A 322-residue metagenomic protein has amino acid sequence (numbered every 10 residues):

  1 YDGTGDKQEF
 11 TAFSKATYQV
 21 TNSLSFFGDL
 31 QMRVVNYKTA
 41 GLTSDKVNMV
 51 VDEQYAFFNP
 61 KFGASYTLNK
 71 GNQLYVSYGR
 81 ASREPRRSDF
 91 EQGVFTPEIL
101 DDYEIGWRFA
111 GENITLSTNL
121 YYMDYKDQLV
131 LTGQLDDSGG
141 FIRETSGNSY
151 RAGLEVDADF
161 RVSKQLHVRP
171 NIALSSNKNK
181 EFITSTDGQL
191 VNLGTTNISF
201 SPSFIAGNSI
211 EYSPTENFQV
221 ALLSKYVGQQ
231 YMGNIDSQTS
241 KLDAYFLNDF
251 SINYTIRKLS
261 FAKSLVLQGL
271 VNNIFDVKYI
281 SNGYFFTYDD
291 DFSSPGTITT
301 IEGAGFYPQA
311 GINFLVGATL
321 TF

Functional and structural regions predicted by a protein language model:
Y1-L68, F90, T184: Signature of Gram-negative outer-membrane beta-barrel scaffolds
A12-Y18, F62-Y66, I105-F109, L154-F160 (+6 more regions): Residues on the lipid-exposed face of transmembrane beta-strands in outer-membrane beta-barrel proteins
N22, Y122, E144-I235, T319: Gram-negative outer-membrane beta-barrel transporters
S23, N69-G71, N113, Q165 (+2 more regions): Short loop/turn motifs that connect adjacent beta-strands in outer-membrane beta-barrel proteins
F26-L30, P60, L74-V76, L116-T118 (+6 more regions): Transmembrane beta-strands of outer-membrane beta-barrel proteins
M32-K38, Y78-E84, G111, L120-K126 (+6 more regions): Transmembrane beta-strands of outer-membrane beta-barrel pores
T67, Q73-G79, P97-R169, A173-I183: Membrane-embedded beta-barrel scaffold of Gram-negative outer-membrane proteins
K126, V168, S176-K178, Q229-Y231 (+1 more regions): C-terminal beta-signal and adjacent terminal beta-strands/loops of Gram-negative outer-membrane beta-barrel proteins
